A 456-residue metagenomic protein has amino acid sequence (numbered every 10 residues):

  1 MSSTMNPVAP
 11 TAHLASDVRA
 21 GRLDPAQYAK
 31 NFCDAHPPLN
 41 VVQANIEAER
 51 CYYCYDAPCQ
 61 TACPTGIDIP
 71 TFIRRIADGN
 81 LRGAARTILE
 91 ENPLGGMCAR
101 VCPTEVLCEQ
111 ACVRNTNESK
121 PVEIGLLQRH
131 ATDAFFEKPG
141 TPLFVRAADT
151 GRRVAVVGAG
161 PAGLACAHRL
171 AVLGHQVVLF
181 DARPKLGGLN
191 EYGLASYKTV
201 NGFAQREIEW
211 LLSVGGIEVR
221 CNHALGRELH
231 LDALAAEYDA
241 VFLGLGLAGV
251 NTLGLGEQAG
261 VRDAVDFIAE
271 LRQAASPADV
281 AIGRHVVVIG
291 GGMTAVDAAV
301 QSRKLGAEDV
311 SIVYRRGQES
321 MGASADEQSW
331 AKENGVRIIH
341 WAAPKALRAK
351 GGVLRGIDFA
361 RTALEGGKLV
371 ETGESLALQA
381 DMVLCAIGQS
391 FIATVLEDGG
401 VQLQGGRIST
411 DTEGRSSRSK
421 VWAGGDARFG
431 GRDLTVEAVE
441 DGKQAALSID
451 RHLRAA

Functional and structural regions predicted by a protein language model:
M1-T150, V241-G260, A349-L354, A380 (+5 more regions): Ferredoxin-type iron-sulfur electron-transfer modules and their immediate structural context
P93, G160-P161, K185, G292-T294 (+2 more regions): Residue-level detector of alpha-helix initiation sites
H130-A148, E209-R227, V250-L305, L403-S417: Glycine-rich dinucleotide-binding loop and its adjacent helix/turn
A148, R153-V157, Q205-L255, A346-D358 (+2 more regions): Feature captures the FAD/FMN-dependent oxidoreductase FAD-binding
R153-V178, A295-R303: N-terminal Rossmann-like FAD-binding beta1-loop-alpha1 element of flavoenzymes
V154-V156, V177, V286, V310 (+1 more regions): Conserved hydrophobic helix-helix packing surfaces used for dimerization/oligomerization
Q176-L179, R183-S213, V219-R220, A299-A346 (+1 more regions): Rossmann-like dinucleotide-binding cores of NAD(P)H-dependent redox enzymes
A259-G283, G367-R432: FAD-site-proximal beta/loop scaffold in flavoenzymes
